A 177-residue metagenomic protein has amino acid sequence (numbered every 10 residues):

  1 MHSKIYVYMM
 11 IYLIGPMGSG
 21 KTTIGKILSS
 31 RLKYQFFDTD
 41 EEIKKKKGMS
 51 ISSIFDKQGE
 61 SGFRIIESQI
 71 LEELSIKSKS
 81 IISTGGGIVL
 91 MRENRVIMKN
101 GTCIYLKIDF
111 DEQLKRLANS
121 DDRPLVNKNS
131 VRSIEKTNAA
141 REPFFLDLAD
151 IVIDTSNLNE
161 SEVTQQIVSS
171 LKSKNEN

Functional and structural regions predicted by a protein language model:
H2-Y8, T23, I27, R31 (+2 more regions): NTP-dependent small-molecule kinase module
L13: Hydrophobic anchor at the beta1->P-loop junction of P-loop NTPases
P16: P-loop (Walker A) phosphate-binding loop of NTP-binding proteins
G20: Conserved glycine(s) of the Walker
I24, S30-F36, I70-T84, M91-N100 (+3 more regions): Nucleotide and nucleotide-moiety/phosphate-recognizing core
T39-G87, R92-V96, R123, V131 (+2 more regions): ATP-dependent small-molecule kinase phosphotransfer cores that center on conserved nucleotide phosphate-binding segments
N100-P143: A glycine- and Lys/Arg-enriched "phosphate-lid" helix/loop adjacent to the NTP-binding pocket of small-molecule kinases
